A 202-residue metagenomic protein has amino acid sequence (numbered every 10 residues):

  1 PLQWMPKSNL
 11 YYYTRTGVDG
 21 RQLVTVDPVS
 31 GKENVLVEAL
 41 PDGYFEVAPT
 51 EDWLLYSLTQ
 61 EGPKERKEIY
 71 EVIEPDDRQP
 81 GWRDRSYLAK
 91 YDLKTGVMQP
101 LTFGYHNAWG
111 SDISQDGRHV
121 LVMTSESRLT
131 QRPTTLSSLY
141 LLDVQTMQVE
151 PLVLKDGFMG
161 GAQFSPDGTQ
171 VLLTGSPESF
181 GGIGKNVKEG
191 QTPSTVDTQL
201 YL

Functional and structural regions predicted by a protein language model:
P1-Q22: Beta-strand-rich domains and repeat architectures in extracellular enzymes and scaffolds, especially beta-propellers
L2-N9, F45-W53, S111-H119, A162-V171: Blade-terminus and WD-like Trp-Asp/Gly-His loop motifs, strongest in beta-propeller folds
L10, R21, V29, V47 (+5 more regions): Bimodal feature
R15-V24, P41, S57-Y87, T102-A108 (+3 more regions): A flexible loop/linker signature enriched in serine peptidases of the S9 family
D27-G31, D92-G96, D143-M147: Short loop/turn segments that connect beta-strands within beta-propeller blades
S30-E51, D156: Blade-loop segments of beta-propeller domains
K32-V37, V97-T102, Q148-V153: A short beta-strand motif characteristic of beta-propeller blades
